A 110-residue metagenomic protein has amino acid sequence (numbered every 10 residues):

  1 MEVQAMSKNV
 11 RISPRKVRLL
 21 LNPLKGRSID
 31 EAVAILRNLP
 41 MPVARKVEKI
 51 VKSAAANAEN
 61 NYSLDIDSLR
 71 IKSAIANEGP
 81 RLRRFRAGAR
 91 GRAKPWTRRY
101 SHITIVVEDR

Functional and structural regions predicted by a protein language model:
M1-I12, K16-P23, R27-R110: Structured, basic alpha/beta domains of bacterial-type, RNA-associated proteins
